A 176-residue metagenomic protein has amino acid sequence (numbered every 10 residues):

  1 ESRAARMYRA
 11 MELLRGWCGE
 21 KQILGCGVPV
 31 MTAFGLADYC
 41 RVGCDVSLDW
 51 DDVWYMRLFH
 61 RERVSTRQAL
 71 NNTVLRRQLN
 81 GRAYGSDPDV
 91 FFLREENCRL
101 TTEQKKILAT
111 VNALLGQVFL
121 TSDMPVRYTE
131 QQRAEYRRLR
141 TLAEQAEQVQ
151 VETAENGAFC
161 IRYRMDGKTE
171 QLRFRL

Functional and structural regions predicted by a protein language model:
E1: Active-site groove signature of glycoside hydrolases
A4-A5, R9-R127: Glycan-recognition surfaces
E12, G16, T102, E130-Q145 (+3 more regions): Polar/charged alpha-helical tracts
G25, V53-W54, E147-E155: A generic structural motif
R41-V46, L139-V149, M165-L172: Short, charged low-complexity intrinsically disordered segments located at boundaries of structured domains
T102, K106-L120, E152-L176: Carbohydrate-binding surface patches
A109-T153: Aromatic- and carboxylate-lined catalytic core of secreted/periplasmic carbohydrate-active enzymes
